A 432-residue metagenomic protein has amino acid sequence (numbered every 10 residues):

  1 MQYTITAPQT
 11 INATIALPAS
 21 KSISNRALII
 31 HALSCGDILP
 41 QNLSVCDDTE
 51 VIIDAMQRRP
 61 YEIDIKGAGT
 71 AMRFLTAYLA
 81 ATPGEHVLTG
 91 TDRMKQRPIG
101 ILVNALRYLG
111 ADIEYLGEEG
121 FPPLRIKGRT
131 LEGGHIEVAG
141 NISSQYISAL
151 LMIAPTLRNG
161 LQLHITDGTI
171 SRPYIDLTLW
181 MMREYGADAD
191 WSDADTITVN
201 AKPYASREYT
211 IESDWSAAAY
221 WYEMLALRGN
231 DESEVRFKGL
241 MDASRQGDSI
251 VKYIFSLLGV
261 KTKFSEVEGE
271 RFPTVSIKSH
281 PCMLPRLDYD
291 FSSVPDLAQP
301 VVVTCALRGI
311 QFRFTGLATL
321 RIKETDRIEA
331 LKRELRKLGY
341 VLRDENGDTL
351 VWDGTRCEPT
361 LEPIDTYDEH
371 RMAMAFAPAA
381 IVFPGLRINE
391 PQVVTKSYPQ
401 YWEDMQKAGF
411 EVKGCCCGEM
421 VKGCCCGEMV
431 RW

Functional and structural regions predicted by a protein language model:
M1-G418, C424-W432: Short, structured segments at the rim of ligand-binding sites
